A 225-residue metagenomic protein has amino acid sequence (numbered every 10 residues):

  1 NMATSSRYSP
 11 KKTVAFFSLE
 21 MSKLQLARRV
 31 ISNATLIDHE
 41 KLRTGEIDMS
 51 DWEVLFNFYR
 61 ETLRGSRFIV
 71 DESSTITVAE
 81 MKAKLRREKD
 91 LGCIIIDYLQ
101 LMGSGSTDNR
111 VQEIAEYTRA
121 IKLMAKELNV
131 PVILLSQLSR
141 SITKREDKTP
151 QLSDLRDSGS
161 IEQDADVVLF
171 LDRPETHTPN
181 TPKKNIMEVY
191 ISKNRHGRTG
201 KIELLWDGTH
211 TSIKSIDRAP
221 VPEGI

Functional and structural regions predicted by a protein language model:
S5-D90, S104, I202-E203, K214: Cytosolic-facing regulatory segments adjacent to core modules
A15, L91-L134: Helical hairpin unit composed of two closely spaced alpha helices linked by a short loop
A15-F17, D71, I133, L169 (+1 more regions): Hydrophobic/aromatic beta-strand patches that form the interior of the parallel beta-sheet core in alpha/beta enzyme
L19, I47, L99, Q137-L138 (+1 more regions): Short, ordered loop/turn segments at secondary-structure junctions
Q25, F58, I69, L99-Q100 (+5 more regions): Conserved phosphate-chemistry cores used by DNA topoisomerases
T44, V78-I94, E116-N129, R140-I225: C-terminal regions of RecA-like/P-loop NTPase motor modules
G65-D71, S106-T107, L138-E146: Short, basic, glycine/proline-bearing loop/turn elements
